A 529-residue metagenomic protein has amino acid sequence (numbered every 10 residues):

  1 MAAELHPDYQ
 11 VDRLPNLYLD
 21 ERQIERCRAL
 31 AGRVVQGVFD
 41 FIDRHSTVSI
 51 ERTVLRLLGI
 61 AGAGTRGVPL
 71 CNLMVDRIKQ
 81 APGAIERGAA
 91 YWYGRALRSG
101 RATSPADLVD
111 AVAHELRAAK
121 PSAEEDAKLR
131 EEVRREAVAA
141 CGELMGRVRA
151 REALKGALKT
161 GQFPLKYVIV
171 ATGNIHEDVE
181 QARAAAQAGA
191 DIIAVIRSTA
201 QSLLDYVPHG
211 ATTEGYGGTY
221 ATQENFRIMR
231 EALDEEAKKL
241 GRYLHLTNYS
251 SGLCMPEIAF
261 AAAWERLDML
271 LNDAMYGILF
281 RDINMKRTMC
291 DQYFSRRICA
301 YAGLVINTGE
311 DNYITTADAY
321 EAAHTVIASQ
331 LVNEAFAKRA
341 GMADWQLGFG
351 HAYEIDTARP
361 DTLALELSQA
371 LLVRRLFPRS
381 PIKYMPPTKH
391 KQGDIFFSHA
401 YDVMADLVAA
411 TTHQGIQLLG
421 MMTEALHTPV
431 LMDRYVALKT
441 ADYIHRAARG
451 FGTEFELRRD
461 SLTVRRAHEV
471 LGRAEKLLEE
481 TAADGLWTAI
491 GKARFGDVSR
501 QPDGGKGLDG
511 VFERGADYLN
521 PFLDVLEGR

Functional and structural regions predicted by a protein language model:
M1-H176, A184-G189, R197-L203, V207-N225 (+7 more regions): Long, compositionally biased, glycine/small-hydrophobic-enriched stretches that function as flexible linkers, tethers
R149-A150, G156-K159, V207-L246, M289-I306 (+2 more regions): Alpha-helix-loop-beta-strand connector modules within alpha/beta enzyme cores
P164-T172, I192-I196, R242-S250, M269-A274 (+4 more regions): Hydrophobic faces of well-ordered beta-strands that scaffold small-molecule active sites in alpha/beta enzyme cores
H176-R183, L253-R266, A322, F396-A410: Catalytic cores of alpha/beta
D191-S202, E265-D282, N333-E334, A405-T428: Glycine-rich phosphate-binding active-site loops on the catalytic face of alpha/beta enzymes
G215-A343: Conserved, well-structured core segments that form the ligand-binding/active-site neighborhood of functional domains
E236-R242, R339-Q346, R379-K383, G450-V464: Flexible, glycine/charged-enriched surface loops at secondary-structure junctions
Q369-D433, F451-D460: Hydrophobic alpha-helical bundle architecture
